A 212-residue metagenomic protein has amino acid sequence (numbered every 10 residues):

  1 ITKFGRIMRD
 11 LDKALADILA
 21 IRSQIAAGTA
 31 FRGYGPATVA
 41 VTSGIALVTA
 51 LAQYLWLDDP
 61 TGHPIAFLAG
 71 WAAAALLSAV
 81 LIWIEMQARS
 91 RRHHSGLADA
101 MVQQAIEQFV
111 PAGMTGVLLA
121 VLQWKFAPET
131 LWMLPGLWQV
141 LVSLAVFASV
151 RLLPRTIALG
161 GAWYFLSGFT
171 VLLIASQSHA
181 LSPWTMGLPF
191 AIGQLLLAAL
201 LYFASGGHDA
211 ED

Functional and structural regions predicted by a protein language model:
T2-G35: N-terminal juxtamembrane cytosolic/stromal segments of multi-pass membrane proteins
D10-R22, T49-P60, S78-Q87, A112 (+2 more regions): Hydrophobic alpha-helical transmembrane segments
A30-V121: Selected alpha-helical membrane-embedding segments in polytopic membrane proteins
G35-I45, F67-A74, P135-W138, V142 (+4 more regions): Hydrophobic alpha-helical transmembrane segments of polytopic
T49-Q53, A112-W124, A145-F147, Y164-S178: Hydrophobic alpha-helical transmembrane segments and adjacent interfacial helices in integral membrane proteins
A52-I65, V121-W132, I174-S182: Helix-coil boundary and interhelical linker segments in multi-pass alpha-helical membrane proteins
M101-I157: Membrane-proximal helix-loop-helix units in multi-pass membrane proteins
A148-D212: Terminal transmembrane helical module of multi-pass membrane proteins
